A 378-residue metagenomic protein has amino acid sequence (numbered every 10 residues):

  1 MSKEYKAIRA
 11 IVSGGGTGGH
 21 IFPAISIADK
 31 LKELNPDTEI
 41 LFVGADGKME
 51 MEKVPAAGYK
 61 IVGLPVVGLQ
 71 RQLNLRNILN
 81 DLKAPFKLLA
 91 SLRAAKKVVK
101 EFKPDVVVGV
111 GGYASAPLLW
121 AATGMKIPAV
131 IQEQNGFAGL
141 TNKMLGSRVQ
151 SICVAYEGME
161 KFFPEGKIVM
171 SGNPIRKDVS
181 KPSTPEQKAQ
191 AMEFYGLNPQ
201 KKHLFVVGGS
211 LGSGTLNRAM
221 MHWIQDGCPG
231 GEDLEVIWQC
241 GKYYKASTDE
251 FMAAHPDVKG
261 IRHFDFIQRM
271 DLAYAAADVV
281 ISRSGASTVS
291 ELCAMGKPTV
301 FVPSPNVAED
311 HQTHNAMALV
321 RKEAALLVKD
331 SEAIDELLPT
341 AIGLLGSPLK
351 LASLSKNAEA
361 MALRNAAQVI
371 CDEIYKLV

Functional and structural regions predicted by a protein language model:
A7-T17, D37-F86, K242, D330-S331: Conserved nucleotide-sugar phosphate-binding/catalytic loop shared by glycosyltransferases and other
R9-V12, L41, K60, T123-A189 (+1 more regions): Active-site-proximal region of nucleotide-activated glycan assembly enzymes, centered on histidine/acidic-rich loops
K53, Q72, T184-E193, L197-V280 (+3 more regions): Donor-nucleotide binding loops and adjacent catalytic segments primarily of GT-B fold Leloir glycosyltransferases
L73-V106: An amphipathic, basic-hydrophobic alpha-helix
A94-V107, A114-V130, K143-S147: Glycosyltransferases and closely related glycan-assembly transferases that use nucleotide-activated donors
P104-V106, D271, A275-V289, K297: Acidic donor-binding loop of glycosyltransferase active sites
K350-R364: A short, well-ordered alpha-helix in the C-terminal region of glycosyltransferases
L363-V378: C-terminal alpha-helical cap of glycosyltransferases
